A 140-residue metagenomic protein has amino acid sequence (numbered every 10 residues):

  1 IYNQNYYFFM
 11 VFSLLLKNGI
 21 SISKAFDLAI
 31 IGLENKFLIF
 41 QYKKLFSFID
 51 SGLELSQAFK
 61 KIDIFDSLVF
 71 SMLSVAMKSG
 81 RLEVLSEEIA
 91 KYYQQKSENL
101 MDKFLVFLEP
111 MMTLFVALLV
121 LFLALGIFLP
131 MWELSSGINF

Functional and structural regions predicted by a protein language model:
I1-L105: Glycine- and small-hydrophobic-enriched helix-loop-helix hairpins
Q95-F140: Bilayer-spanning, highly hydrophobic alpha-helical transmembrane segments
